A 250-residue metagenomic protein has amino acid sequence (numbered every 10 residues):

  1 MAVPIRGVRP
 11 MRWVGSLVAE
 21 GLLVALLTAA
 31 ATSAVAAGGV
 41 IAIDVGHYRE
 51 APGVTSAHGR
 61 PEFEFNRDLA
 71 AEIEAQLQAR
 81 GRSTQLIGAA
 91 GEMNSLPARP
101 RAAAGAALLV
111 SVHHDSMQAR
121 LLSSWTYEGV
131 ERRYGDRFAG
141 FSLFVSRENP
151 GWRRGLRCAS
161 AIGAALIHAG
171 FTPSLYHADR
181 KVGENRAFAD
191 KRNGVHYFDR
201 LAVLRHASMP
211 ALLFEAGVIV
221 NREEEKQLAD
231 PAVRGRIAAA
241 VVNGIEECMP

Functional and structural regions predicted by a protein language model:
M1-V14: N-terminal secretory signal peptides that target proteins for export/translocation
S16-A30: Bacterial N-terminal signal peptides
A31-G38: Boundary at the C-terminal end of the N-terminal hydrophobic targeting segment
G38-G39, F65-P250: Active-site-proximal helix/loop segments of hydrolytic enzymes
G39-G59: Short glycine-rich His-centered loop
D44, E62, E215: Acidic active-site catalytic centers that drive phospho-/nucleotidyl reactions and related ester hydrolyses
R49, S56, E62, H114 (+1 more regions): Short, flexible micro-motifs
